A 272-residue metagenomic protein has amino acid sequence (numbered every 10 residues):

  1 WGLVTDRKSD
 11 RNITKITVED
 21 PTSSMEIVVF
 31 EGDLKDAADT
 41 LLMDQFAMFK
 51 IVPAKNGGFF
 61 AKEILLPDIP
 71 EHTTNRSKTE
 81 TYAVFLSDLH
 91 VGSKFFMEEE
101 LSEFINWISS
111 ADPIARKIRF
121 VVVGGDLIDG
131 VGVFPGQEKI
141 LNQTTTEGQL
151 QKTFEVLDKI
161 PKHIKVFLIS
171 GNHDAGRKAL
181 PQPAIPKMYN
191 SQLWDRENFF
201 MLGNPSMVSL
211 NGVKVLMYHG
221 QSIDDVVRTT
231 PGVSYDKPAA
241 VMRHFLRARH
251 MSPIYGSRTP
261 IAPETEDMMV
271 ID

Functional and structural regions predicted by a protein language model:
W1-D272: Extended recognition/assembly regions associated with phosphoester-bond processing machinery
